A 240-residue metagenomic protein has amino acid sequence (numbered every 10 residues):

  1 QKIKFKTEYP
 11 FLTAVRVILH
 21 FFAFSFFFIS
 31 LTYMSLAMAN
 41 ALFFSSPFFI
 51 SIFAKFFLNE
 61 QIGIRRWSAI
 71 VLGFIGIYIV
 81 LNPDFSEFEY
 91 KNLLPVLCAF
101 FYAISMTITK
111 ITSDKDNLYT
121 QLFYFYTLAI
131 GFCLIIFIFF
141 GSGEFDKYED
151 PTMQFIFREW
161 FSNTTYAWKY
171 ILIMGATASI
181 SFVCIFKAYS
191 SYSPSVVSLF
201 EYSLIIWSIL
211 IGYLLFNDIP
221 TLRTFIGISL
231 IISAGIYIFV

Functional and structural regions predicted by a protein language model:
K2-F26, Y90-V96, K147-I180: Loop-to-transmembrane-helix transition segments
T7-I18, I62-F74, K91-L97, D116-T127 (+1 more regions): Cytoplasmic-side transmembrane-helix entry/capping segments in multi-pass membrane proteins
V17-S25, P47-I52, I77, F100-A103 (+5 more regions): Hydrophobic/small/kink-forming positions within alpha-helical transmembrane segments of polytopic membrane proteins
S30, L36, F56-L58, I62 (+5 more regions): Hydrophobic/aromatic residues within transmembrane alpha-helices of multi-pass small-molecule transporters
A39-S45, S113-L128, S179-Y213: Helix-helix packing/entry segments at the starts of transmembrane helices
S46-S68, I206-F225: C-terminal transmembrane-helix exit sites in multi-pass transporters
R65-N82, R223-V240: Hydrophobic transmembrane alpha-helices of multi-pass small-molecule transport proteins
E87-F145: Transmembrane alpha-helical segments that form core, pore/gating elements of small-molecule transporters/exporters
